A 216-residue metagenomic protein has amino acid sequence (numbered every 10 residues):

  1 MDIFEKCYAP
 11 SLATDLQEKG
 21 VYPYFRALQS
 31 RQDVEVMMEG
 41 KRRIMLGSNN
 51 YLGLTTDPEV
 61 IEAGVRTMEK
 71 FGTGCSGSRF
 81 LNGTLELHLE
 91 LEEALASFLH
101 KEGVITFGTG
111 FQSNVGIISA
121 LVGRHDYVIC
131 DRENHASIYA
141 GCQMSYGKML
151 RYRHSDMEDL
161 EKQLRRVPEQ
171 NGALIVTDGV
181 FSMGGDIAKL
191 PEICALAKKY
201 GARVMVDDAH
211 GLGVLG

Functional and structural regions predicted by a protein language model:
E5-T73, A202: N-terminal "arm"/small-domain region of PLP-dependent enzymes with the aminotransferase-like
G53-L54, L81-T84, A136, M157-E158 (+2 more regions): Short, small-residue-enriched loops and turns at beta-alpha junctions that line or gate enzyme active sites
E62, R66-G110: Conserved N-terminal alpha-helix of the aminotransferase class I/II PLP-enzyme fold
C75, V128, M149, V204-M205: Hydrophobic beta-strand scaffold residues
I117-A136: Conserved PLP-anchoring active-site segment centered on the Schiff-base-forming lysine
R124, M144-Y146, Y200: Short, structured coil segments at secondary-structure junctions
L150, H154-V206: Active-site phosphate-binding strand-loop segment of PLP-dependent enzymes
